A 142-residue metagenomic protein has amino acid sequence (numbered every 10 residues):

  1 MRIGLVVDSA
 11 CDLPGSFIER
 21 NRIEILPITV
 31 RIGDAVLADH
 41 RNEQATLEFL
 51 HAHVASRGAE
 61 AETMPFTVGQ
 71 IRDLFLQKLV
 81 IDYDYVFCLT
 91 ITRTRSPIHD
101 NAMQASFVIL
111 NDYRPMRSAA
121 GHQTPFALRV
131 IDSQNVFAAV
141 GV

Functional and structural regions predicted by a protein language model:
M1, N21, T124-F126: Residue-level signal for beta-strand positions within conserved beta-sheet cores that form or flank
G4-R72: N-terminal glycine-rich anion-binding loop in soluble enzyme alpha/beta folds
A10-C11, V30, I91, S133-N135: Short, ordered loop/turn segments at secondary-structure junctions
I18, V80-I81, A120-Q123: Solvent-exposed alpha-helices and their adjacent loops that cap or buttress functional pockets in soluble metabolic
A55-F107: Glycine-rich phosphate- or other oxyanion-binding loops that anchor nucleotides, phosphorylated ligands
C88, R95-V142: Active-site histidine-anchored catalytic micro-motif
